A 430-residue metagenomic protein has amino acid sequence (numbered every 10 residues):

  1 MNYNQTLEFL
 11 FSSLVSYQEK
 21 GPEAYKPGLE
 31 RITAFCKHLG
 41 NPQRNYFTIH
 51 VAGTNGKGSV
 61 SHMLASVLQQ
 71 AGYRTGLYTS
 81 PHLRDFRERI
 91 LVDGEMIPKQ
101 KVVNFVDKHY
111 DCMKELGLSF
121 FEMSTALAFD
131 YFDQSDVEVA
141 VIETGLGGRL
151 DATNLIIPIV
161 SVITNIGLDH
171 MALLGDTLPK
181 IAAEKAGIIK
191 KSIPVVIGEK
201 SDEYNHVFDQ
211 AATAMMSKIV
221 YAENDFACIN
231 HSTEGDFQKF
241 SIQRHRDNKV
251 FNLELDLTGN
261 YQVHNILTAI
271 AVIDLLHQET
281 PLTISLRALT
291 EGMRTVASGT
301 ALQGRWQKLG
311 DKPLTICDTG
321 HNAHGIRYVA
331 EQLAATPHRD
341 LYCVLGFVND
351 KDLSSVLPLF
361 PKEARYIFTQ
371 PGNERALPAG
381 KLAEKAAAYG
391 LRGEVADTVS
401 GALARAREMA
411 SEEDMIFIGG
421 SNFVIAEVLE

Functional and structural regions predicted by a protein language model:
M1-G53, V60-H62, S66-A71, Y78: Short functional linear segments
P22-L29, A34-R44, Q70-I156, A172-L174 (+1 more regions): ATP-dependent carboxylate-amine ligase catalytic core
S124-L173, N205-V250: Extended acidic/charged loop-beta regions that coordinate divalent cations and stabilize anionic phosphate/carboxylate
Q134, V139-T144, D151-V162, I166-M171 (+2 more regions): Nucleotide phosphate-binding/pyrophosphate-handling subdomain across enzymes that bind or process nucleotide phosphates
A182-K191: Membrane-proximal helix-turn-helix segments that form the acceptor-binding/catalytic region of lipid-linked
G198-E199, T213-T233, L255-N260, I284 (+5 more regions): Beta-strand->loop->alpha-helix junctions that form or flank phosphate-binding loops in nucleotide-handling enzymes
S201-Q210, A214-V220, L314-C317, A323 (+1 more regions): C-terminal helical cap/extension that packs against the catalytic core of soluble nucleotide-cofactor enzymes
S421: Active-site-proximal loop/hinge segments that shape catalytic or ion-binding/gating pockets
